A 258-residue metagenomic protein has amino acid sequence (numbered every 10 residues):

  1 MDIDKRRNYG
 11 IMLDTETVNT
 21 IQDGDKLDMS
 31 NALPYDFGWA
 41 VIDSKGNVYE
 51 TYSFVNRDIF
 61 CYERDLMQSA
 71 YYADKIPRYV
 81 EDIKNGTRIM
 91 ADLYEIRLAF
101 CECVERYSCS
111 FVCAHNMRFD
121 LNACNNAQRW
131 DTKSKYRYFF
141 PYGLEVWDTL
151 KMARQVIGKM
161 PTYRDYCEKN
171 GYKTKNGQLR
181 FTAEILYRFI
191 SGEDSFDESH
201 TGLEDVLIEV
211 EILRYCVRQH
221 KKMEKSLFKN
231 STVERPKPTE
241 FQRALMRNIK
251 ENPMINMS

Functional and structural regions predicted by a protein language model:
D2-A127: Conserved non-catalytic scaffold segment of RNase H-like nuclease domains
D2-D4, N170-K175, F189, L203-S258: Acidic two-metal-ion nuclease catalytic site recognized across multiple nuclease folds, prominently DnaQ/RNase D-T
T15-V18, T149, E209: Ser/Thr-centric signal marking residues that sit in or immediately flank functional binding/regulatory motifs
F54-R57, F139-I157: A short, structured active-site edge motif that brings together acidic residues
F60-K84, T149-V206: Active-site-proximal helix-loop-helix substrate-binding element of RNase H-like nuclease domains
S108-A114, K135-Y136, D194-H200: Short helix-to-loop capping/linker segments positioned immediately adjacent to catalytic or ligand/cofactor-binding
R118-W147: Substrate-recognition/cap helix-loop segment adjacent to the acidic, metal-dependent catalytic center of Asp-based
A127-D131, Q155, K159, F189-I190 (+1 more regions): Active-site catalytic microenvironments for nucleophilic, acid-base chemistry
